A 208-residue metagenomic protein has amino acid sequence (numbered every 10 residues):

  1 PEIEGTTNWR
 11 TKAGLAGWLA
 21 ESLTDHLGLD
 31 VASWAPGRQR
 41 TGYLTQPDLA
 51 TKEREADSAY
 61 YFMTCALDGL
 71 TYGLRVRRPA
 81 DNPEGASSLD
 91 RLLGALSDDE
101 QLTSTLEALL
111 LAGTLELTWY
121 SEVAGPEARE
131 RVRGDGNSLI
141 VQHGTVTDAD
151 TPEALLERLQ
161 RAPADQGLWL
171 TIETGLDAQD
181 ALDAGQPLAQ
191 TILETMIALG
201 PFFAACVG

Functional and structural regions predicted by a protein language model:
P1-L27, A124-G208: Long, solvent-exposed, polar/charged low-complexity segments
T7, D68-H143: Compact, glycine/acidic-enriched structural inserts
G28-C65: Amphipathic, interaction-prone secondary-structure segments
Q46, T51, W119-S121, I172-T174: Surface-exposed beta-strand edges and flanking loops
A56, C65, L110-A112, P163-D165: A generic structural signal for short, non-catalytic loop/turn and secondary-structure boundary residues
T64, G73-R75, G175: Residue-level recognition of well-ordered beta-strand positions that form the cores of beta-sheet-rich folds across
A66-D68, W169: A short mid-domain helix/strand-loop element embedded in enzyme catalytic domains that forms or borders the active-site
